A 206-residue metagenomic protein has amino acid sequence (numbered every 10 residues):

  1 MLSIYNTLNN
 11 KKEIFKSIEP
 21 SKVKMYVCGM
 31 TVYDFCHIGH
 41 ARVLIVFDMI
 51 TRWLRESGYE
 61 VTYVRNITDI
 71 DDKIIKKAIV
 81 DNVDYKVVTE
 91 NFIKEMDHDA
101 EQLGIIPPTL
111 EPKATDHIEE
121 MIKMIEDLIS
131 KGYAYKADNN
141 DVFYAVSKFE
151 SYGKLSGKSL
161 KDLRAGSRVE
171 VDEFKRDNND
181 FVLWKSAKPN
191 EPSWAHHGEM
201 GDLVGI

Functional and structural regions predicted by a protein language model:
M1-I206: NTP-dependent nucleotidyl-transfer catalytic core
